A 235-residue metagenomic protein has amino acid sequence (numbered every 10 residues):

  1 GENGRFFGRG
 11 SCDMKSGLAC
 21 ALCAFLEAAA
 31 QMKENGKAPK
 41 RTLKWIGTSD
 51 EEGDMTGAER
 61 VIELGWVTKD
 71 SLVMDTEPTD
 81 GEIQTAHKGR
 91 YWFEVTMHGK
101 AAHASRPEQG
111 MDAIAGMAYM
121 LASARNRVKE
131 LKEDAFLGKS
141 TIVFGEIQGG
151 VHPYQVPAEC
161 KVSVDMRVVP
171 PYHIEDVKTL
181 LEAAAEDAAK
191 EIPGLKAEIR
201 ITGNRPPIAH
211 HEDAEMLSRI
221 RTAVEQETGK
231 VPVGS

Functional and structural regions predicted by a protein language model:
G1-C12, E77: Catalytic-core environment of secreted peptidases
E2-G4, A24-K44, A124-D134, G229: Phosphate-handling active-site elements
F7, D13-G17, G110-A113: Short, conserved glycine- and acidic-residue-centered signature motifs in active-site or ligand-binding loops
F7, M74, V143: Conserved Rossmann-like nucleotide-binding pocket used by diverse enzymes that bind dinucleotide cofactors
G10, G47-S49, M166-V168: Short glycine-centered, acidic/aromatic-flanked micro-motifs in structured strand/loop junctions that mark active-site
G10-M14, P232-S235: Active-site nucleophile and cofactor-binding loops and adjacent substrate-binding regions of central metabolic enzymes
M14-K88: Acidic/histidine-rich catalytic neighborhood of metal-dependent amide-processing enzymes
P78, T85, W92-S235: Metal-dependent amide/peptide-bond hydrolase catalytic core, centered on the "pita-bread" metallohydrolase fold
